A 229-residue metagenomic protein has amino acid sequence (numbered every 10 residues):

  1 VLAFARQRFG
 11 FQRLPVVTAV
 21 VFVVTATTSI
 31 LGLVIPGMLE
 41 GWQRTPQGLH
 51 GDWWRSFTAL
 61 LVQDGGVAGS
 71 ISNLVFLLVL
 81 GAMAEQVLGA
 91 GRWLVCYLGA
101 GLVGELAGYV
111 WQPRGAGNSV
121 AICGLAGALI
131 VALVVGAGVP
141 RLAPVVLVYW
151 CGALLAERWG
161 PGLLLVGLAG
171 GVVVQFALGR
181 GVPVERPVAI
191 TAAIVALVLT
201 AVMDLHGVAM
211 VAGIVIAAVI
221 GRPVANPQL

Functional and structural regions predicted by a protein language model:
V1-L14, V23-A26, L106, C151-L229: C-terminal transmembrane module of polytopic alpha-helical membrane proteins
L14-A116, A201-M203: N-terminal TM1-TM2 helical hairpin plus the immediately adjacent luminal interfacial "cap"
W42, L106, G136-A137, P144-V146 (+1 more regions): Alpha-helix boundary/interfacial micro-motifs
L49, V62-D64, G138-W150: Noncatalytic linker/hinge segments flanking ATPase motor cores
N73-V87, G91-R92, C96-G99, L125-A137 (+2 more regions): Membrane-interfacial alpha-helical segments at the cytosolic side of multi-pass membrane proteins
G91-G99, G117-C123, P140-V148, P183-T191: Cytoplasmic-side transmembrane-helix entry/capping segments in multi-pass membrane proteins
P113-V134, E157-V172, L205: Membrane-interface micro-motifs in multi-pass membrane enzymes
